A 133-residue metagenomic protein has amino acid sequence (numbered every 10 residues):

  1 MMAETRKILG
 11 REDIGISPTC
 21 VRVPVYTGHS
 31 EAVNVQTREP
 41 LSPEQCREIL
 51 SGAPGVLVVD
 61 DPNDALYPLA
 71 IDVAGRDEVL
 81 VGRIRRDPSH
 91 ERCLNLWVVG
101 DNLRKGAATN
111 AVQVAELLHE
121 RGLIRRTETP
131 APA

Functional and structural regions predicted by a protein language model:
M1-N95: C-terminal substrate-binding/catalytic lobe of Rossmann-fold NAD(P)-dependent oxidoreductases
E78-L80, R85-A133: NAD(P)-dependent Rossmann-like dehydrogenase/reductase catalytic/cofactor-binding core
